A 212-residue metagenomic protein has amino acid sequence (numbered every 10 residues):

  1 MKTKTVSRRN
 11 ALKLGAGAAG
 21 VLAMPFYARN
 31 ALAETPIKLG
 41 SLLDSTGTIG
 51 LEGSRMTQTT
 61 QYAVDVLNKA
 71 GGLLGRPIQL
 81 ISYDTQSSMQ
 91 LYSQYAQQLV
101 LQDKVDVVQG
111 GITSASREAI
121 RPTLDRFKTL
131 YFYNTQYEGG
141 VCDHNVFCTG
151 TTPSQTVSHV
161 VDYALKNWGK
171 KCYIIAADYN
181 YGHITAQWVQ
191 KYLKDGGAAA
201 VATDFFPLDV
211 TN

Functional and structural regions predicted by a protein language model:
M1-N10, L14-P25, L32: N-terminal secretory signal peptides
F26-D44, E52: C-terminal segment of N-terminal export signals and the immediately downstream linker at the start of the mature
S45-T46, Q86, D178: Residue-level signal for short, function-critical loop segments
L51-Q58, L73-G140, T149, P207-T211: Beta-alpha junction/loop-to-helix N-cap segments that form part of ligand/metal-binding clefts
T57, Q61-V64, S93-A96, R117 (+4 more regions): Extracytoplasmic/secreted envelope proteins and their assembly/folding machinery, especially bacterial periplasmic
Q58-L80, D195-A198: Signal peptide-proximal N-terminal region of secreted/periplasmic/extracellular or secretory-lumen proteins
D65-G72, Q97-K104, D125, T129 (+3 more regions): Sec-exported extracytoplasmic/periplasmic mature domains
Q94, N145-N212: Extracellular/periplasmic Venus flytrap/periplasmic-binding protein
